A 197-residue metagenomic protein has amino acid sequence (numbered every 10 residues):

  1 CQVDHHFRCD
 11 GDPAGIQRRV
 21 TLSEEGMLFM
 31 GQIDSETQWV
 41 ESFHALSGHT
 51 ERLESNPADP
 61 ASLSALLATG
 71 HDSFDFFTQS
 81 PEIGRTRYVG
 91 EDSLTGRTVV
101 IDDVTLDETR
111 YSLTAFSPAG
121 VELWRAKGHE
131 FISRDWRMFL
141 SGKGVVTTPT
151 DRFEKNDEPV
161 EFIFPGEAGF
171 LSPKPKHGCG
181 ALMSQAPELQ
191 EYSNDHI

Functional and structural regions predicted by a protein language model:
C1, F29-G31, D107: A structural microfeature
C1-R19, S64-L66, D72-F76, P81 (+1 more regions): N-terminal cleavable signal peptides for secretion/export
H5-D12, V20, G31-Q32, E91-S93 (+1 more regions): Short, exposed beta-strand/loop patches in secreted or surface proteins that constitute
G11-T69: An acidic-aromatic
T21-M27, S80-P81, D135, K143-T148: Short, flexible beta-strand-to-coil junctions
G26-F29, T86-S93, E122-H129: Short, surface-exposed coil-to-beta transition loops
S62-A119: Extended beta-strand-rich segments in extracellular/periplasmic secretory proteins, especially within noncatalytic
V104-E191: Extended soluble regions of mature proteins
